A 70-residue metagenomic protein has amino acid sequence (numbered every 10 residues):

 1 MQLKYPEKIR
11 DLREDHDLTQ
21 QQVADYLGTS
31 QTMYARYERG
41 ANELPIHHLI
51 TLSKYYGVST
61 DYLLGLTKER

Functional and structural regions predicted by a protein language model:
M1-D15: A short, Lys/Arg-rich alpha-helix, primarily the initiator
D15, L64-R70: Short, charged recognition helix plus adjacent turn of helix-turn-helix-like nucleic-acid-binding domains
L18-R36, T51: Short alpha-helical DNA-recognition segment
E38, Y56, T67: DNA major-groove recognition helix of helix-turn-helix
H47-Y62: DNA major-groove recognition helix of helix-turn-helix/homeodomain DNA-binding modules
